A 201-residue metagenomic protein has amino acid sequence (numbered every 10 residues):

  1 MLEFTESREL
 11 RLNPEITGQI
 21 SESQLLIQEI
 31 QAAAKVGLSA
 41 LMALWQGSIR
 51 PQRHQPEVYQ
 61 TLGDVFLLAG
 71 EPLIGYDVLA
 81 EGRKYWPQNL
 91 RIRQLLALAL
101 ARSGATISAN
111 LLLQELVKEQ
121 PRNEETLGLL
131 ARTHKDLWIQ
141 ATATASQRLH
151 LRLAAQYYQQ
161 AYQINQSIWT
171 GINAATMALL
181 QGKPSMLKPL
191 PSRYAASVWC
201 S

Functional and structural regions predicted by a protein language model:
N13-A32, P51-D64, W86-L98, R102 (+2 more regions): Amphipathic alpha-helical repeat scaffolds of TPR domains
E29-A43, D64-D77, L100-L112, T144-A155 (+1 more regions): Helix-turn-helix repeat elements of alpha-solenoid scaffolds
S39-A40, L44-S48, Y59: Amphipathic, non-membrane alpha-helical rod segments
G47-S48, E81-G82, E115-L116, Q160-A161: Canonical positions in the second alpha-helix
L73, L79, A109, T133 (+2 more regions): Residue-level detection of beta-strand scaffold positions
Q140-R148, Q160, I164-Q166, A175-S201: Amphipathic, oligomerization/interface secondary-structure segments
